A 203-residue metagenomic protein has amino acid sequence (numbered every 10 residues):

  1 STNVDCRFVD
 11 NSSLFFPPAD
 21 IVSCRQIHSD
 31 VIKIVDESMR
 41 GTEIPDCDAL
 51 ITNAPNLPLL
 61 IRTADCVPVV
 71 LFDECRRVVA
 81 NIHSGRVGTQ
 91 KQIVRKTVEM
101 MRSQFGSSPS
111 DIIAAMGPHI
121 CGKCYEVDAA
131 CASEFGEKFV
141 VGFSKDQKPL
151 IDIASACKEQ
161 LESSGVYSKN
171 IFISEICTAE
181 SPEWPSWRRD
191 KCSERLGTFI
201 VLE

Functional and structural regions predicted by a protein language model:
S1-E203: Active-site microenvironment for binding and transforming phosphate-containing groups
